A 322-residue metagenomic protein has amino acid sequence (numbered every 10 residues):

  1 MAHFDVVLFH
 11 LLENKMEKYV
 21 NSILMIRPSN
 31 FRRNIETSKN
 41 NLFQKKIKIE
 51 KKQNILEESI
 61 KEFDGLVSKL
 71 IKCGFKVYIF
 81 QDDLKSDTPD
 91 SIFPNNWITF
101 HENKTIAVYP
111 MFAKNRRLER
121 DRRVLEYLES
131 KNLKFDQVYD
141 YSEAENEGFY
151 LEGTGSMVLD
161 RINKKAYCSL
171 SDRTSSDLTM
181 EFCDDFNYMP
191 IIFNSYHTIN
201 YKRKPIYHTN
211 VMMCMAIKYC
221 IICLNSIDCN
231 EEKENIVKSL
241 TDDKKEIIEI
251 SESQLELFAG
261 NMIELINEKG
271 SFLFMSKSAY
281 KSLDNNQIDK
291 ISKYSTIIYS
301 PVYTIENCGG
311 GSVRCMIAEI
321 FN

Functional and structural regions predicted by a protein language model:
M1-V7: Positively charged N-terminal leader segments that act as targeting/secretion signals
L11-N322: The feature marks the mature, well-folded catalytic cores of soluble enzymes
